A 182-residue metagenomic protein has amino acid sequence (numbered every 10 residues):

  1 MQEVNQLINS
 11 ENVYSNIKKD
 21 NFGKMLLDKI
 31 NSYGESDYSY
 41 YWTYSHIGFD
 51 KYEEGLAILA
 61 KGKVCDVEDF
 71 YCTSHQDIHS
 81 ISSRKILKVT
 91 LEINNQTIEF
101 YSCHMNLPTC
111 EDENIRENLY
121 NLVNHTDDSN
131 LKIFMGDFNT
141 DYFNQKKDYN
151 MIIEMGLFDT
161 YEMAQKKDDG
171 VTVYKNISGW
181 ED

Functional and structural regions predicted by a protein language model:
M1-I17, T160, A164: Active-site neighborhood of divalent metal-dependent phosphoester/pyrophosphate hydrolases
N16-D20, E113: Soluble non-cytosolic domains of exported or imported proteins
K24, D28-N31, D37-D182: Active-site regions of metal-assisted phosphoester/phosphodiester hydrolases, unifying DNase/endonuclease modules
